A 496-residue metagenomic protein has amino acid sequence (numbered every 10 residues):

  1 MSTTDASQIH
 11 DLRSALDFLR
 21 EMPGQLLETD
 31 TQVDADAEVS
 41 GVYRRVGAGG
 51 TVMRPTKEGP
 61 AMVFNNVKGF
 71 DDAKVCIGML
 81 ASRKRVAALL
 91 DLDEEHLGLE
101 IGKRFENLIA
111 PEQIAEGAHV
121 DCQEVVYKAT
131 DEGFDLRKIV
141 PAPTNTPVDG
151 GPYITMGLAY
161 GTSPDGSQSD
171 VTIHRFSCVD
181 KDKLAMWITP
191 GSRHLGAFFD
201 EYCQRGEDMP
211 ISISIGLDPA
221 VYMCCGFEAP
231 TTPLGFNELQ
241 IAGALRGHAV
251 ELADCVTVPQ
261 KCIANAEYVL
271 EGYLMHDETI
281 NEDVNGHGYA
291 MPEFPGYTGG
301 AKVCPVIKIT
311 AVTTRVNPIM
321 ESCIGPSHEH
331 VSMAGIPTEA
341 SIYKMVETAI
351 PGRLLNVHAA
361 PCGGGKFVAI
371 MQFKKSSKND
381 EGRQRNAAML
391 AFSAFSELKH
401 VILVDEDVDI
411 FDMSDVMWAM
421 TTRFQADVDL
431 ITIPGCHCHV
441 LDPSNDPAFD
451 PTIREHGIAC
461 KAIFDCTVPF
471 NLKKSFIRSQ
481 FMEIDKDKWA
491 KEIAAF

Functional and structural regions predicted by a protein language model:
S2-V306, T310-F496: Extended, highly charged
